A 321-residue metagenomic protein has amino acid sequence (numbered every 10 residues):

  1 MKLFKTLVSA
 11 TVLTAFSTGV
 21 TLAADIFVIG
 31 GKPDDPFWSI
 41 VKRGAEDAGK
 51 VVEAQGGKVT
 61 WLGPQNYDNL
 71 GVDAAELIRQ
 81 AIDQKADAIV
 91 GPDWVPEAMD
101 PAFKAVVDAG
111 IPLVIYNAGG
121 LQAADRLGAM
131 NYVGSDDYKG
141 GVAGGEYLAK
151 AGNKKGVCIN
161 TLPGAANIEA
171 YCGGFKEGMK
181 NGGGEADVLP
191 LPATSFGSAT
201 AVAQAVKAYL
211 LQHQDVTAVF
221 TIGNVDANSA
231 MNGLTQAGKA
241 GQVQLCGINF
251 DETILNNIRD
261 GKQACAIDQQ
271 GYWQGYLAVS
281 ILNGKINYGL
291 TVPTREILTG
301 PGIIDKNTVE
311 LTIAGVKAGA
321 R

Functional and structural regions predicted by a protein language model:
T18-A23: Sec/Tat signal peptide C-region and signal peptidase I cleavage site
I26-V52, V59-A75, P92-P96, N160-A170 (+1 more regions): Extracytoplasmic "Venus flytrap"
F37-V52, D73, G140-G144, A166-D187 (+5 more regions): Short, solvent-exposed amphipathic alpha-helices that sit in or adjacent to ligand/effector-binding or catalytic
V52-D68, V157-C158, M179-A199: Short beta-strand elements in bilobed, periplasmic/extracellular small-molecule ligand-binding domains
A74, N131-G156, A170, A199-A203 (+2 more regions): Hydrophobic alpha-helical segments within soluble ligand-binding/sensing domains
R79, D87-D108, F175, T194-N257: Hydrophobic alpha-helical
P96-E97, P101-K139, N153, N249-A264 (+1 more regions): Flexible loop/hinge segments that line or gate small-molecule binding clefts
P163, N167, G182, A186 (+1 more regions): Hinge/cleft segment of the Venus flytrap/periplasmic-binding protein
